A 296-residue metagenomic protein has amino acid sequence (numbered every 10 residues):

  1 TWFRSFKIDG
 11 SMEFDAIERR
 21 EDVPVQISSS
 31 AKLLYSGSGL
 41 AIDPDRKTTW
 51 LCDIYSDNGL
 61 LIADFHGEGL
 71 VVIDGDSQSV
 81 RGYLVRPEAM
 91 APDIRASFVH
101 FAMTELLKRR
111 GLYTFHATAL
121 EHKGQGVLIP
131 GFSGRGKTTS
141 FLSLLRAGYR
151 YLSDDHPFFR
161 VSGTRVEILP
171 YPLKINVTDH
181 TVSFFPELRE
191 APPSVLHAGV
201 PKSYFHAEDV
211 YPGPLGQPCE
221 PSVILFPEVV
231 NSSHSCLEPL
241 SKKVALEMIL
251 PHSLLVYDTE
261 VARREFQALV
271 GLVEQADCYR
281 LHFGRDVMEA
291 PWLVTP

Functional and structural regions predicted by a protein language model:
T1-S133, L142, R146-A147, P157-P296: A noncatalytic interaction/capping subdomain that flanks phosphate/NTP-handling catalytic cores
R135-K137: Conserved glycine(s) of the Walker
R150: Residue-level detector of anion-binding/catalytic polar loops
